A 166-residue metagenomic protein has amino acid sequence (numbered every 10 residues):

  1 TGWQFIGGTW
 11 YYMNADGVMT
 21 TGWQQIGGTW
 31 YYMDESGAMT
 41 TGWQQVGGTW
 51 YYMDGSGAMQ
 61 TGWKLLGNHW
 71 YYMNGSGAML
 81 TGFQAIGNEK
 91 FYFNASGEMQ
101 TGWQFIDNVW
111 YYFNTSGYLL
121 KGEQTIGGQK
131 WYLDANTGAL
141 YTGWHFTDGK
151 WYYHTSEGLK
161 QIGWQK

Functional and structural regions predicted by a protein language model:
T1-K166: Extracellular adhesion/carbohydrate-binding repeat motifs centered on closely spaced tryptophans
